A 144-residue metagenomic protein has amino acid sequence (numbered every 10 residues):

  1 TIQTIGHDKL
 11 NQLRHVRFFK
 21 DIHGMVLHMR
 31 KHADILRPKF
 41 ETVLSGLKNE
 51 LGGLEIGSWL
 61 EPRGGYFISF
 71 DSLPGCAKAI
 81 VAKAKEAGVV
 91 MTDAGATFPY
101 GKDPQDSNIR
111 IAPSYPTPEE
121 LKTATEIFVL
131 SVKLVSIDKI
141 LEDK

Functional and structural regions predicted by a protein language model:
T1-E50: PLP-dependent aminotransferase class I/II
I2-G6, A33-D34, I56, F70-S72 (+2 more regions): Short, contiguous acidic/charged loop-to-helix segments that flank catalytic cores in large enzymes
K9, E86, K102-K144: PLP-dependent enzyme catalytic core of the Aspartate aminotransferase-like
V16, L44, K48, S69 (+2 more regions): Non-transmembrane alpha-helical segments in soluble domains of secreted/periplasmic/extracellular proteins
V16-I22, F70-C76, T125-V129, K133-S136 (+1 more regions): Glycine/serine-rich loop-strand microenvironments at binding/catalytic pocket rims
V26-L27, L47-W59, S136-E142: Surface-exposed helix-capping loop/turn segments at secondary-structure junctions
R30-L44, I56-D71: Conserved glycine-rich beta-strand-loop-beta hairpin in the small C-terminal domain of fold type I
F67-R110, P118, T123: Conserved C-terminal alpha-helix-loop-beta "cap" of PLP-dependent enzymes that closes/shapes the active-site mouth
